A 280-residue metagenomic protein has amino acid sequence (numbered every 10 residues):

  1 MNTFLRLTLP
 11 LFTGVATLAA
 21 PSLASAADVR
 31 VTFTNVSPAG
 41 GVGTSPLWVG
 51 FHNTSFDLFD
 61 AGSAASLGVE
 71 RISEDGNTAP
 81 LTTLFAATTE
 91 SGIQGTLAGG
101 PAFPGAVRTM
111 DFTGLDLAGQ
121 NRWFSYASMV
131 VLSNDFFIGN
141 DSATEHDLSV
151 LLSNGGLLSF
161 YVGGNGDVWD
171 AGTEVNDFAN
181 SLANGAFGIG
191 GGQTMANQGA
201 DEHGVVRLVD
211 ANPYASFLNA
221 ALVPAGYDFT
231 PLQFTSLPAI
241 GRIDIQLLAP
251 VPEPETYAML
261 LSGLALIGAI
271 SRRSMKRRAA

Functional and structural regions predicted by a protein language model:
N2-L11: Bacterial N-terminal signal peptides that target proteins for export
A16-L18: Long, compositionally biased tandem-repeat segments
D28, V36-G164: Structured domain cores in non-transmembrane regions
G156-L248: Extracellular low-complexity, O-glycosylation-prone Ser/Thr/Pro/Gly-rich "stalks" and linkers flanking catalytic
P252-R272: A short, hydrophobic C-terminal helix/tail in secreted or cell-surface proteins
M275-A280: Short, charged juxtamembrane terminal tails flanking transmembrane helices
